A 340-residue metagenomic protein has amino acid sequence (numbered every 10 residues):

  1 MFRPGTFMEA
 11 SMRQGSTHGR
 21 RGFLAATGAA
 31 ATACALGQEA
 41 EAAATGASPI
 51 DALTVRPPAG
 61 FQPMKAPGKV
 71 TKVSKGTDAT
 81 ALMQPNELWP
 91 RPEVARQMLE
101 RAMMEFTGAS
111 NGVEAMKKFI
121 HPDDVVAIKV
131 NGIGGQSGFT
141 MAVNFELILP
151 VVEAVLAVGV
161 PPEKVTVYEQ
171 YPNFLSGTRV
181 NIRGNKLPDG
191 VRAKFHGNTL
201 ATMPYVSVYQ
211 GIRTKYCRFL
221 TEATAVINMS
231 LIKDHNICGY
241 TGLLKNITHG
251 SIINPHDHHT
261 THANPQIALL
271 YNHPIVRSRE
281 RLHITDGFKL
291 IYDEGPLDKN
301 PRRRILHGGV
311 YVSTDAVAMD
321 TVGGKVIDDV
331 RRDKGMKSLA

Functional and structural regions predicted by a protein language model:
F2-A340: N-terminal and secondary-structure boundary signal
